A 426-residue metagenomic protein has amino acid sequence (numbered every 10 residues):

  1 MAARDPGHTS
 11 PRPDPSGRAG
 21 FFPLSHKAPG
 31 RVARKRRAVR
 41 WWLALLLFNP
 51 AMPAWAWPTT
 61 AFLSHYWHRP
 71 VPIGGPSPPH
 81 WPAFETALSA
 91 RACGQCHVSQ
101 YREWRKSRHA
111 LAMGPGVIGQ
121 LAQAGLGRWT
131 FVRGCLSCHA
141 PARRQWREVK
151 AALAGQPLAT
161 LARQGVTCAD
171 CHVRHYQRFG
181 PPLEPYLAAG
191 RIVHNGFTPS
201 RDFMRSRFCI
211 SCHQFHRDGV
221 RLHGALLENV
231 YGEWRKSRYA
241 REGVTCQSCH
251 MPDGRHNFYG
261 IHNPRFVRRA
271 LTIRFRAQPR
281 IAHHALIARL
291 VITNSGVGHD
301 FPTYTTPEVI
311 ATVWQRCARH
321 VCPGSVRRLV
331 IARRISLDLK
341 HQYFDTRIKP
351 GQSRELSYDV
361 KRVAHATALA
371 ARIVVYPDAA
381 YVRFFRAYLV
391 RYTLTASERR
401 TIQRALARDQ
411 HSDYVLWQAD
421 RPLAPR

Functional and structural regions predicted by a protein language model:
D5-H8, D14, H26: Intrinsic-disorder-associated, low-complexity terminal segments enriched in Asp/Asn/His/Tyr and depleted of Lys/Arg
A19, S25, K35-R36: Targeting/processing segments of secretory and organellar proteins
F21-F22, F48: Aromatic (phenylalanine/tyrosine) cluster motif
G30-R31: Glycine-biased, low-complexity coil/linker segments
W41-W42, W55: Tryptophan (W) side chains
W42-P50: Bacterial N-terminal signal peptides
W55-F203, I210-S211, R217-A240: Sequence context of c-type cytochrome heme-c attachment sites
R238-E242, Q247-S248, P252-R426: Short, conserved sequence motifs used for protein processing/export or organelle targeting and for catalysis
